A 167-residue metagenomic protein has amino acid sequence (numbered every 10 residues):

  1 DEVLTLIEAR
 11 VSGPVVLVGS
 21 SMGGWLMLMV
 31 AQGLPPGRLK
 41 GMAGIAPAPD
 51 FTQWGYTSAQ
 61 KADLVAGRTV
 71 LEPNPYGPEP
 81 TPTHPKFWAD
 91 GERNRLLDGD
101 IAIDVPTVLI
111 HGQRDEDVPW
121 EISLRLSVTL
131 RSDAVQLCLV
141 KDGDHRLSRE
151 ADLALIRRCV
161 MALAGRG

Functional and structural regions predicted by a protein language model:
D1-R10: Alpha/beta-hydrolase active-site loop
V3, M27, S123: Aromatic/hydrophobic pocket-lining residues that form π-stacking "cages" and hydrophobic walls in ligand
R10, G33, D133: Change "in soluble alpha/beta enzymes" to "in soluble alpha/beta proteins
V11-S20: Alpha/beta-hydrolase fold nucleophile elbow
G24-P36, M42: Short glycine-enriched nucleophile-adjacent loop and the immediately C-terminal alpha-helix near the catalytic center
G37-L139, D144-R157, M161-G167: The alpha/beta-hydrolase serine catalytic core
